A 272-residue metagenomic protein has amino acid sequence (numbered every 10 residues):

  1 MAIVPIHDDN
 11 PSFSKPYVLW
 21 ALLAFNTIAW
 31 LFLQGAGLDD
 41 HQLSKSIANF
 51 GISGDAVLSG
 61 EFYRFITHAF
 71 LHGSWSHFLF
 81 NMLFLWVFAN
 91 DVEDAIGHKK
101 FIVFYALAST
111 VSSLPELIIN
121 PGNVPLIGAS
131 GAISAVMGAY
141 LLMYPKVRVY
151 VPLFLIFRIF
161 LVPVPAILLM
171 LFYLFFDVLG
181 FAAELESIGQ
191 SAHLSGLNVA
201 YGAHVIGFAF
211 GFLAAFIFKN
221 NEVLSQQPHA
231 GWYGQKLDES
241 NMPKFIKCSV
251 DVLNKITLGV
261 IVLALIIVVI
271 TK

Functional and structural regions predicted by a protein language model:
M1-K272: A detector for small-residue-rich transmembrane helices and their helix-helix packing motifs
